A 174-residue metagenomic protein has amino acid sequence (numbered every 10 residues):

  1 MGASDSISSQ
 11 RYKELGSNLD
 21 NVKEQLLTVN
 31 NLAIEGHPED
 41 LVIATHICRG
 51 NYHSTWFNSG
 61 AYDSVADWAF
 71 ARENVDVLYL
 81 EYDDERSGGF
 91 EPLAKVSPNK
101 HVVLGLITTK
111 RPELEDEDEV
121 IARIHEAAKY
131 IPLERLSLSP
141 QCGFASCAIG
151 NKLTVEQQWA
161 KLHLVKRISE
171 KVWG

Functional and structural regions predicted by a protein language model:
M1-G174: Domain-level signal for soluble alpha/beta catalytic cores
